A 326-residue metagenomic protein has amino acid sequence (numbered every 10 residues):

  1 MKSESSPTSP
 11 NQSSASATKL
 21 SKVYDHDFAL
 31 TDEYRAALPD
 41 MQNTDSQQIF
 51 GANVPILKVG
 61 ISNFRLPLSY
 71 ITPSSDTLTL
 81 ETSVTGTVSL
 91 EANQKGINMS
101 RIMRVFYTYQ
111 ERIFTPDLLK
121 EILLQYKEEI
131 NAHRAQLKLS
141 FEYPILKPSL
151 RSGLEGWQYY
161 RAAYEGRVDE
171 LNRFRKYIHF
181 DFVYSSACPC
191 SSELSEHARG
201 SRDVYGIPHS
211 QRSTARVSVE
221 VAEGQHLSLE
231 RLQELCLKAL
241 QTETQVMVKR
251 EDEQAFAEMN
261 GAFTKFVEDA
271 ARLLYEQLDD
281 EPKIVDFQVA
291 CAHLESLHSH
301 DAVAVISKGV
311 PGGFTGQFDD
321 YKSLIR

Functional and structural regions predicted by a protein language model:
K2-R326: N-terminal intrinsically disordered, cationic/polar leader segments that include organellar targeting peptides
